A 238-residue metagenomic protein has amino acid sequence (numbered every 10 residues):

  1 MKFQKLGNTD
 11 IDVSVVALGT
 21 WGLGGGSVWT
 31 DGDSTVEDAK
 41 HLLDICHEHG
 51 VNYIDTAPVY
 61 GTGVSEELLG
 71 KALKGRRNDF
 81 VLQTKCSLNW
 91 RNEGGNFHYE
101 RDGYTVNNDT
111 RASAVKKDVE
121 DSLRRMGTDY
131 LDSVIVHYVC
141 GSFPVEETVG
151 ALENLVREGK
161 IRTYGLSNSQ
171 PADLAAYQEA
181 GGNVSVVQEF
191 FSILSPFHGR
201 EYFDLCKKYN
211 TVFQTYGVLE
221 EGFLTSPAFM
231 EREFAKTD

Functional and structural regions predicted by a protein language model:
M1-V81: N-terminal binding-site loop/beta-alpha segment at the start of enzyme catalytic domains that lines or forms
F3, V139-D238: Beta/alpha (TIM)-barrel catalytic core signal, keyed to glycine-rich beta->alpha loops juxtaposed to Asp/Glu that bind
L6, L18, C46, I54 (+8 more regions): Conserved, mostly hydrophobic/aromatic
G32-C46, N108-M126, Q170-A176: Short, acidic/polar
V51, T128-L131, I161, V184: A structural motif
D79-R91: A short, structured active-site edge motif that brings together acidic residues
R91-N107: Surface-exposed, active-site-proximal loop segments in enzymatic domains
L123-S142: Active-site groove signature of glycoside hydrolases
